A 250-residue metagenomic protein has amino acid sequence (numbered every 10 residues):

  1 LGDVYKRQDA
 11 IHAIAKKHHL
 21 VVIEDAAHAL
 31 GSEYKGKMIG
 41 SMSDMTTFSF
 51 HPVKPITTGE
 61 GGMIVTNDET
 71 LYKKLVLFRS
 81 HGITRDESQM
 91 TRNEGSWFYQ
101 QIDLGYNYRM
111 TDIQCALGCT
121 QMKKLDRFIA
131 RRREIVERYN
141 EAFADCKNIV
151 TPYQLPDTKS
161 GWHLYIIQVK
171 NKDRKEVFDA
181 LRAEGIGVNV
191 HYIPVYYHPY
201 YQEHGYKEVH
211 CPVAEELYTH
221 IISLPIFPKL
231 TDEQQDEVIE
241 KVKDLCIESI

Functional and structural regions predicted by a protein language model:
L1-Y5: Short, small-residue-biased leader/transition segments that mark boundaries at the very start of proteins
K6-K17, E33, E69-I250: PLP-dependent aminotransferase class I/II
L20-V21: Hydrophobic "anchor" residues on beta-strands that sit immediately upstream of conserved functional sites
E24-D25, E60, D112, P225: Acidic active-site catalytic centers that drive phospho-/nucleotidyl reactions and related ester hydrolyses
E24-T57, K73, W97-I102: Conserved active-site segment immediately N-terminal to the catalytic lysine that forms the internal aldimine
A26, S49-P52, N67, Q121 (+1 more regions): A secondary-structure boundary/capping signal
S41-R85, D112: Active-site PLP attachment segment
